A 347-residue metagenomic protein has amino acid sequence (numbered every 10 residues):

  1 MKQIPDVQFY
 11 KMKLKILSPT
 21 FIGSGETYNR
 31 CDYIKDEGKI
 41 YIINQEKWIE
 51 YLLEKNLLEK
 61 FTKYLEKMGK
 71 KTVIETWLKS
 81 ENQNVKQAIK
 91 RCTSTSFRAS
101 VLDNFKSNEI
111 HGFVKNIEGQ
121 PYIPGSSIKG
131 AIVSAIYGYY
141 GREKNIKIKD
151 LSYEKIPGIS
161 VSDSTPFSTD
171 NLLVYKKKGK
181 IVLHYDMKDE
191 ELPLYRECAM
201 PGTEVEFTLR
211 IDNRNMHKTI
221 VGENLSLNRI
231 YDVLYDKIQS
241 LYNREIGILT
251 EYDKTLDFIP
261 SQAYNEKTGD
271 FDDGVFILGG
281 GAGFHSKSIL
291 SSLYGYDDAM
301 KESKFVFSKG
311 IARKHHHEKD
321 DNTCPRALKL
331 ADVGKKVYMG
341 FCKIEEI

Functional and structural regions predicted by a protein language model:
M1-I347: Basic, Gly/Ser/Thr-rich N-terminal segments that form RNA-phosphate-binding interfaces in CRISPR RAMP
